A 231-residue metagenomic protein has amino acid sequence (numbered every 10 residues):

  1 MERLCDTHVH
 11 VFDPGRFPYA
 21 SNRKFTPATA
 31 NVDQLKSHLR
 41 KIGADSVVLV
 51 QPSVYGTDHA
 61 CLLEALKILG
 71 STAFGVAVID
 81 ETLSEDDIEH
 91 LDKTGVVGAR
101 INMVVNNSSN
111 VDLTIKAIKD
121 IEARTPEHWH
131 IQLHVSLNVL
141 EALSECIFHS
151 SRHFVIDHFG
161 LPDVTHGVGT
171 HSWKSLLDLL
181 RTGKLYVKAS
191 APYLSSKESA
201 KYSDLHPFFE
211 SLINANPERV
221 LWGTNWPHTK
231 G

Functional and structural regions predicted by a protein language model:
M1-T57, C61: An N-terminally biased module of ancient metal coordination in phosphate/nucleic-acid-related enzymes
R3-H10, R40, K116, D120 (+2 more regions): A generic "structured core" feature
L4-V9, S46-V50, A73-A77, V97-I101 (+4 more regions): Hydrophobic faces of well-ordered beta-strands that scaffold small-molecule active sites in alpha/beta enzyme cores
H8, L39, L62, L91 (+6 more regions): Conserved, mostly hydrophobic/aromatic
N31-L35, L83-D86, L140-E141, V168-L176 (+1 more regions): Alpha-helical scaffolding within the catalytic cores of extracellular/periplasmic polymer-degrading hydrolases
G56-N138, E145-F148, R181, K188-S195 (+2 more regions): Active-site gating/metal-coordination segments in enzymes
H149-R152, I156-L185: Histidine/lysine/aspartate-rich catalytic loop segments that bind and position anionic ligands
T170-G231: H/E-rich (His + Asp/Glu) clusters that bind or coordinate divalent metals
